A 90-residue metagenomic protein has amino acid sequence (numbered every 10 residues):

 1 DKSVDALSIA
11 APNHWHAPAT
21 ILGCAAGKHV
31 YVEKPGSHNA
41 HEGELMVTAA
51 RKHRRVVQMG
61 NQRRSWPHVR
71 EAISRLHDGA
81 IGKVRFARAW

Functional and structural regions predicted by a protein language model:
D1-K2: Short amphipathic alpha-helix with an adjacent loop that forms part of the alpha/beta core around
D5-S8: N-terminal Rossmann-like NAD(P) cofactor-binding module of classical short-chain dehydrogenase/reductase
P12, A17-S65, G79: Beta-strand-loop-alpha-helix segment that lines the small-molecule cofactor/substrate pocket of alpha/beta enzymes
V69-H77: Short alpha-helical segments and helix-capping/turn motifs at coil-helix boundaries
A80-W90: NAD(P)-dependent dehydrogenases' Rossmann-like dinucleotide-binding region
